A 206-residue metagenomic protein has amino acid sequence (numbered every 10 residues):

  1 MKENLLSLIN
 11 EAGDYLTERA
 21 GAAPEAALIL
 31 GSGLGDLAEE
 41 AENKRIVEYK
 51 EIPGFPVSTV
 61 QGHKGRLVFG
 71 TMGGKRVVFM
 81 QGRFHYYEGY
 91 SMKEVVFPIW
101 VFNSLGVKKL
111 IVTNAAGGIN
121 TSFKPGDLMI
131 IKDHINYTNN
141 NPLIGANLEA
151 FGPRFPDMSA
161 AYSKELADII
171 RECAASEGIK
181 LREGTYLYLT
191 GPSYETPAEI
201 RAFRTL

Functional and structural regions predicted by a protein language model:
M1-M158: Metabolite-binding pocket within alpha/beta catalytic cores that recognizes anionic/polar moieties
Y15, R19, E165, I169-K180: Generic non-transmembrane alpha-helical segments
H63, Y162-I169, T190-E195: A general structural motif
E88-G89, A160, L187-T190: A generic secondary-structure micro-motif detector that highlights 1-2 residue hydrophobic/ambivalent hotspots embedded
E94, L166, E199: Catalytic-loop motifs flanking and including active-site residues across diverse enzymes
S159-K164, L206: Active-site glycine- and acidic-residue-rich loops that bind and position anionic ligands or nucleotide-like cofactors
E172-L206: Active-site/ligand-binding-proximal alpha/beta "capping" segment
